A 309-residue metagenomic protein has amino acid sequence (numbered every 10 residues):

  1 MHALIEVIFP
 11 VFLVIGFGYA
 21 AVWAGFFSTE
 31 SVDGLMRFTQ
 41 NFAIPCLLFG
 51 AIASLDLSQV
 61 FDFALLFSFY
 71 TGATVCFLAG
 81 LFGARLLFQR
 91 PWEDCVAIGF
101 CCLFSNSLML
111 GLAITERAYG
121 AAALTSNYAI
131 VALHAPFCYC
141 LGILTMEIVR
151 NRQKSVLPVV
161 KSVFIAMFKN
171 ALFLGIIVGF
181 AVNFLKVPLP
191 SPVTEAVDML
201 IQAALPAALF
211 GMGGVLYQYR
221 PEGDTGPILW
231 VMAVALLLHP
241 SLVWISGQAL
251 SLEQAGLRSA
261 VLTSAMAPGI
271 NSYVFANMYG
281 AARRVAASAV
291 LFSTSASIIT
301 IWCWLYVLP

Functional and structural regions predicted by a protein language model:
M1-P309: Alpha-helical transmembrane segments of multi-pass small-molecule/ion transporters
